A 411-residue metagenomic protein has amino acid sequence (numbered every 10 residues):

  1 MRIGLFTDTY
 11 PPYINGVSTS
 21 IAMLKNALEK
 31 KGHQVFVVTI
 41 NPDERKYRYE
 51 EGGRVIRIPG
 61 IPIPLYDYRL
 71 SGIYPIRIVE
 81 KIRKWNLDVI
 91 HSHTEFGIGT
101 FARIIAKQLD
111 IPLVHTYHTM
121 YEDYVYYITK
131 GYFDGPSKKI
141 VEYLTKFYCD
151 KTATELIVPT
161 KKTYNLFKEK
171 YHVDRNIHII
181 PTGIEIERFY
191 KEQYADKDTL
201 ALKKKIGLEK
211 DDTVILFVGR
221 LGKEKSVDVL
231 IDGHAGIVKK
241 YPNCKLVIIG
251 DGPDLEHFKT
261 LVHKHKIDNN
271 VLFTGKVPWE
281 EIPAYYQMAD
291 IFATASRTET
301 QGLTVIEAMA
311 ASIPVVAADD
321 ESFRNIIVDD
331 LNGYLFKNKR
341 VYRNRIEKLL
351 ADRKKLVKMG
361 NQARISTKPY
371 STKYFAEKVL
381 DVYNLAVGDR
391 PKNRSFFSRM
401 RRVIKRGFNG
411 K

Functional and structural regions predicted by a protein language model:
M1-P59, M400-K411: N-terminal subdomain of nucleotide-sugar transferases
N41, K162, G183: Carbohydrate-associated surface elements
E209-K225, I231-H234: Conserved donor-binding/catalytic core segment of Leloir-type glycosyltransferases
H257-V277: Nucleotide-activated donor-binding/catalytic signature segment of Leloir-type glycosyltransferases, i.e., the conserved
K276-V277, A284-A289: Short alpha-helical donor nucleotide-sugar binding micro-motif in glycosyltransferases
R297: Aromatic "clamp/platform" in nucleotide-sugar-dependent glycosyltransferases that forms part of the donor/acceptor
P314-A317: Short hydrophobic beta-strand element within catalytic cores of glycosyltransferases and related nucleotide-activated
D329-D330, Y334-R340, K348-K354: Conserved acidic donor-binding segment of nucleotide-sugar-dependent glycosyltransferases
